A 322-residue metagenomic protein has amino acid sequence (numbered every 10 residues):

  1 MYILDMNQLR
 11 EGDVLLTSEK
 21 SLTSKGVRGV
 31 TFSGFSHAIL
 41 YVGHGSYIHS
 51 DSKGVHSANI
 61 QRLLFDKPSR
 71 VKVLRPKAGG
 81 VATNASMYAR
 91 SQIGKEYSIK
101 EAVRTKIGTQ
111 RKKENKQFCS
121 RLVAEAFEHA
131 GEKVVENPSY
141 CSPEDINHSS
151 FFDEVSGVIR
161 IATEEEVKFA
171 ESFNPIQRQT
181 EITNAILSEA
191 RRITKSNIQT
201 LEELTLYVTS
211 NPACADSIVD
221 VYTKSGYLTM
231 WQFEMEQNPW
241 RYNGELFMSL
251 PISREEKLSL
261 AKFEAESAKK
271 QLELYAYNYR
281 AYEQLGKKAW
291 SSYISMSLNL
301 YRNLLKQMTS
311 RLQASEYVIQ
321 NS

Functional and structural regions predicted by a protein language model:
M1-S322: Cysteine-nucleophile amide-bond enzymes
